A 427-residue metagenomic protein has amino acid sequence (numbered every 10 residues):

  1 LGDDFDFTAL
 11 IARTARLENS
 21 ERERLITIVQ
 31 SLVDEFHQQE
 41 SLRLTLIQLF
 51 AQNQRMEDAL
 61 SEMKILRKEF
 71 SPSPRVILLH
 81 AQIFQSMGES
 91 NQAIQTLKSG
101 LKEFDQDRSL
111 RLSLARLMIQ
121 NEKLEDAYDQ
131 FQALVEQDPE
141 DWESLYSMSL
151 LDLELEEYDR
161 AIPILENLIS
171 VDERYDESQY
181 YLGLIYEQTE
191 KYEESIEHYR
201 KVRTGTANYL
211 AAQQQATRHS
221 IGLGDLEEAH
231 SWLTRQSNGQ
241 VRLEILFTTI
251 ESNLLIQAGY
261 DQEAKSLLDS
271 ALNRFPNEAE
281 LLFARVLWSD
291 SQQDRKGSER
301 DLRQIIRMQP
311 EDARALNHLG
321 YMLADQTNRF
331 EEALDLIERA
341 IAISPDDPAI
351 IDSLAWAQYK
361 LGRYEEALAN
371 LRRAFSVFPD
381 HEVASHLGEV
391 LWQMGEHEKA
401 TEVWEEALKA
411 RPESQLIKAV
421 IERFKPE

Functional and structural regions predicted by a protein language model:
L1-D3, E35-F36, E69-F70, E103-F104 (+9 more regions): Structural marker of alpha-solenoid helical repeat scaffolds
D4-D6, E40-S41, S73-R75, R108-S109 (+9 more regions): Helix-start (N-cap) detector for alpha-helical repeat units in TPR-like alpha-solenoids, especially tetratricopeptide
R13, Q48, Q82, R116 (+9 more regions): Residue-level recognition of tetratricopeptide repeat
L17-E18, Q52, S86-M87, Q120-N121 (+9 more regions): Register position in tetratricopeptide repeats
S31-L32, I65-L66, S99-G100, A133-L134 (+8 more regions): Canonical positions in the second alpha-helix
